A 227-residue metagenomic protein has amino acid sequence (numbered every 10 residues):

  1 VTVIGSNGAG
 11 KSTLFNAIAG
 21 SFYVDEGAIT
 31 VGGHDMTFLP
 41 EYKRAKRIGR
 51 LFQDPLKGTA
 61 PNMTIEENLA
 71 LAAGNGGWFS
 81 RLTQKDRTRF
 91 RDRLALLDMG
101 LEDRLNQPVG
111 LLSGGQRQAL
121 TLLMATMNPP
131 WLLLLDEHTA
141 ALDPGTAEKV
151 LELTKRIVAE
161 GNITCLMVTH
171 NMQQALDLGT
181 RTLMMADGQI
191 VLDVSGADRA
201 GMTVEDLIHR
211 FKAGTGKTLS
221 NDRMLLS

Functional and structural regions predicted by a protein language model:
I4-S6: The feature captures the beta-strand-to-loop junction immediately N-terminal to the Walker
A19: Helix-to-loop junction immediately C-terminal to a conserved catalytic motif
G27-D35, L94, L192-V194: Conserved ABC transporter NBD signature motif
D35-G49, P61, F79-T83, L105 (+1 more regions): ABC ATPase NBD coupling module
M127-W131: A short, proline-enriched helix->beta-strand linker immediately N-terminal to the Walker B motif in ABC-type P-loop
L133-D136: Catalytic Walker B motif of ABC-type/P-loop ATPase nucleotide-binding domains
T169-H170: H-loop/switch region of ABC-family ATPase nucleotide-binding domains
Q189-T215: Conserved beta-strand-loop-alpha-helix hinge in the C-terminal portion of ABC ATPase nucleotide-binding domains
